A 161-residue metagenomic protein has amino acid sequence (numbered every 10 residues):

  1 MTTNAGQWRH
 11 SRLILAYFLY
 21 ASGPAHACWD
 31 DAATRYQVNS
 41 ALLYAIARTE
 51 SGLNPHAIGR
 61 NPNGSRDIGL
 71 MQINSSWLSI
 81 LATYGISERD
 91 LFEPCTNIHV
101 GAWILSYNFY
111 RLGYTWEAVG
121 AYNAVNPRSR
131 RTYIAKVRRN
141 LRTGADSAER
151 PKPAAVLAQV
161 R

Functional and structural regions predicted by a protein language model:
M1-W8: N-terminal secretory signal peptides that target proteins for export/translocation
H10-R12, G85: Short, flexible coil/linker elements and helix-boundary hinge sites characteristic of intrinsically disordered
R12-A21: Bacterial N-terminal signal peptides
A25-R161: Catalytic glycan-binding domains that act on GlcNAc-containing polysaccharides
